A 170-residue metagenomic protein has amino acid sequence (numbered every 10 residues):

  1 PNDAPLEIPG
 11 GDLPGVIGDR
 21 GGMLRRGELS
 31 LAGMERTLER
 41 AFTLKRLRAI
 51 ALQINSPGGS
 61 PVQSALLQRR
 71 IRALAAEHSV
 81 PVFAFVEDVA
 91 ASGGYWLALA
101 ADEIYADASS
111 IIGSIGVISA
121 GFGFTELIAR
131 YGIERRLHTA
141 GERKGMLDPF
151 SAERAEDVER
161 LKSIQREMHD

Functional and structural regions predicted by a protein language model:
P1-V80, V89-W96, A101-D170: Small-residue-centered hinge/linker elements
